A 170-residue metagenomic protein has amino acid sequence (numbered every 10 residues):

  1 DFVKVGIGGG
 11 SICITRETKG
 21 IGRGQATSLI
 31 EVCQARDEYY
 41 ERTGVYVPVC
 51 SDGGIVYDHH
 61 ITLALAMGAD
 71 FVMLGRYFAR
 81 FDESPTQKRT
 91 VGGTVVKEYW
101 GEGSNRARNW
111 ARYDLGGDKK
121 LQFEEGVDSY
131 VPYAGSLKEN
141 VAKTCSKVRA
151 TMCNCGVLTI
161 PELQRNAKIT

Functional and structural regions predicted by a protein language model:
D1-G9, L74-G75: Non-cysteine beta-strand/loop elements that form the S-adenosyl-L-methionine
I7-E17: Gly-rich Lys/Arg/Thr-decorated short loops/hinges at beta-loop-alpha junctions or inter-strand turns that position
G20-S51, V56-T170: Alpha/beta catalytic cores of nucleotide-metabolism and tRNA/nucleoside-modifying enzymes
